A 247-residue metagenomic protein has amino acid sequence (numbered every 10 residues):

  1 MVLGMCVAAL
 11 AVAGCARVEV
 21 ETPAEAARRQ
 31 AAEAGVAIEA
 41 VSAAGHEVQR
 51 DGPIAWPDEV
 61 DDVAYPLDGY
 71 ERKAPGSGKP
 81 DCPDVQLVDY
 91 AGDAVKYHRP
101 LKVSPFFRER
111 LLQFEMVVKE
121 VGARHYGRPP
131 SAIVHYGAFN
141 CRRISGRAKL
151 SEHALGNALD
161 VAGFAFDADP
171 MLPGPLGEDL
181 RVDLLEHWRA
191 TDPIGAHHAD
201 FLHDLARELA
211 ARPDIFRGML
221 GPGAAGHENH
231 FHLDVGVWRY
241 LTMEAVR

Functional and structural regions predicted by a protein language model:
M1-M5: Bacterial N-terminal signal peptides that target proteins for export
V12-G14: C-terminal motif of bacterial Sec signal peptides marking the signal peptidase cleavage site
A16, D81-P83, N140-R142: Sequence contexts marking disulfide-bonded cysteines in secreted/extracellular proteins
V18-P23, R29, P83, L150 (+2 more regions): Catalytic cores and adjacent binding grooves of peptidoglycan-active enzymes
P23-E47: Post-signal peptide N-terminal segment of mature Sec-exported envelope proteins
G45-V134: Active-site acidic/histidine clusters and adjacent loop/turn architecture that either coordinate catalytic ions
Y97-L111, R147-A148, L184-A196: Second-shell loop/turn segments in exported
F106-V118, G122-H135, N140-P173: Mid-length scaffold segments of soluble, non-membrane domains
